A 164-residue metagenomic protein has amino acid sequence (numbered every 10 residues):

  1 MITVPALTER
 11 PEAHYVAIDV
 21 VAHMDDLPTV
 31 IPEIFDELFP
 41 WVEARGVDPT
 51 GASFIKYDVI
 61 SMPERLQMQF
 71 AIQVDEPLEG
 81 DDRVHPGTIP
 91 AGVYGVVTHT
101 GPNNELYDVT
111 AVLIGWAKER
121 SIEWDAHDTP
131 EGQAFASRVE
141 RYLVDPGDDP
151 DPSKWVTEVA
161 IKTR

Functional and structural regions predicted by a protein language model:
M1-R164: A solvent-exposed interaction/effector surface
